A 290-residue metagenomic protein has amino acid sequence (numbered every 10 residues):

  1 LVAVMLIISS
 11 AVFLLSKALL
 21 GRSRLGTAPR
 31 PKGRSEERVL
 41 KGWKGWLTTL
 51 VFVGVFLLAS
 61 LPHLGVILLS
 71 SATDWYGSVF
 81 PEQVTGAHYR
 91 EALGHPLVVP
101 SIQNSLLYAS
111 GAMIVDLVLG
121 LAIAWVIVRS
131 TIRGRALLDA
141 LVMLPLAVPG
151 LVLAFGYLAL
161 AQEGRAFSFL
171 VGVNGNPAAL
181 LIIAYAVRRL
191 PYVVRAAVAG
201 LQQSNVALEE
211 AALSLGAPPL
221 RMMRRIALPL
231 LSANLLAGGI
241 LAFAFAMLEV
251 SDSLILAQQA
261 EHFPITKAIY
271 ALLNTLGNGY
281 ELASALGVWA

Functional and structural regions predicted by a protein language model:
L1-I7, V39-K44, S70-G77, V84-P100 (+2 more regions): Interhelical loop and adjacent transmembrane-helix boundary motif in polytopic membrane transport permeases
M5-I7, V12-F13, L50-H63, L144 (+6 more regions): Transmembrane alpha-helices
V12-T27, G111-V142, V206-L208, P219-I226: Transmembrane-helix boundary motif in ABC transporter permease subunits
L15-G54, R133: Transmembrane alpha-helical segments of polytopic membrane transport and secretion proteins
R30-L40, T73, G77-G86, E91-G94 (+5 more regions): Membrane-interfacial helix termini and adjacent extracytoplasmic/periplasmic loops of multi-pass transporters
E36-V39, S130, S204, E210-L231 (+1 more regions): Short helix-to-coil transition segments within interhelical loops that connect adjacent transmembrane helices
K41-F52, A122-Y157: Cytoplasmic-entry segments and transmembrane alpha-helices of multi-pass inner-membrane transporters
V51-G54, L97-A109, A147, G156-V193 (+1 more regions): Loop-to-helix entry region at the N-terminal start of transmembrane alpha-helices in multi-pass membrane transporters
